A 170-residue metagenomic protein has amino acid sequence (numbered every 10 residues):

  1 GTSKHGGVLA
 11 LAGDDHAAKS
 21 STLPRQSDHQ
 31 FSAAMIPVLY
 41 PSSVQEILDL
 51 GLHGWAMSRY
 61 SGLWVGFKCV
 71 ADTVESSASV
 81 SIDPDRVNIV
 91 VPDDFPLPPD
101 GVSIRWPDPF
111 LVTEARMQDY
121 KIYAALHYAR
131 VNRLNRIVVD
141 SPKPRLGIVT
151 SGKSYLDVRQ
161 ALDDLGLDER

Functional and structural regions predicted by a protein language model:
G1-R59, V70: Thiamine diphosphate
P41-R170: Flexible, low-complexity linker and terminal segments
